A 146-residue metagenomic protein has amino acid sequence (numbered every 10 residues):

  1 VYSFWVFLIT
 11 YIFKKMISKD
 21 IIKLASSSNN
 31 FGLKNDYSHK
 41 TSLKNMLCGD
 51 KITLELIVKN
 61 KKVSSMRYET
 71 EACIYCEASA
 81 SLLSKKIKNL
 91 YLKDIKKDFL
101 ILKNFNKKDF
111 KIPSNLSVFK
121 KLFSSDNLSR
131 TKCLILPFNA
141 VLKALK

Functional and structural regions predicted by a protein language model:
Y11-F31, L100-I101, F105-K146: C-terminal binding/interaction regions
K15, K19, M46, D50 (+3 more regions): Electropositive phosphate-/nucleotide-binding environments in soluble metabolic enzymes
S27-T70: Structured beta-strand/loop patches that form or line metal/cofactor-binding pockets in enzymes
D36, C48, I52, I57 (+3 more regions): Short capping/connector residues at structural and topological boundaries
I57, R67-N127: Active-site- and interface-proximal helix/loop "cap" or "latch" segments in soluble metabolic and energy-transducing
